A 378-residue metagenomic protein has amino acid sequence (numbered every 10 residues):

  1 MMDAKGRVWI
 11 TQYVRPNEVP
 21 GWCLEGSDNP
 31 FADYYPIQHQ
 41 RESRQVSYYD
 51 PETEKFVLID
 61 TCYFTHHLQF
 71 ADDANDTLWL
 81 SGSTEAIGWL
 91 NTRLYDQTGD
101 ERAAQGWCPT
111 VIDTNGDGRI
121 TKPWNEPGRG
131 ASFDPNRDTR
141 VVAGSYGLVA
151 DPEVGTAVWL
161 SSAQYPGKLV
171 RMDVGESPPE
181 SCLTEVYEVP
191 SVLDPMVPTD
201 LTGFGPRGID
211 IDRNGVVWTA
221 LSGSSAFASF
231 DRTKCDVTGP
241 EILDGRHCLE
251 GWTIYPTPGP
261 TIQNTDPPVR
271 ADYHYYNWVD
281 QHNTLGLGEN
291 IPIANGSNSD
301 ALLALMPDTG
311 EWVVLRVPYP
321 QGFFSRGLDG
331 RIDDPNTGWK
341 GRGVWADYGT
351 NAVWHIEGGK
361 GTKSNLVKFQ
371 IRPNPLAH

Functional and structural regions predicted by a protein language model:
M1-K5, H67-N75, A131-G155, T202-N214 (+3 more regions): Structural signature of eukaryotic scaffold interfaces centered on beta-propeller domains
K5, S43, T53, T65 (+8 more regions): Surface-exposed loop/turn positions within WD40 beta-propeller blades
R7-T11, D76-S81, A157-S161, V216-A220 (+2 more regions): Conserved beta-propeller blade signature
I10-R41, T84-T110, L160-R171, S224-G245 (+1 more regions): Short, conserved, GDST-rich strand-edge loop motifs in beta-rich repeat architectures
Q38-Y63, R93-A143, E176-T202, K234-W278 (+1 more regions): Surface-exposed loop and turn segments in beta-propeller and other repeat-based domains that flank or scaffold
R44-Y48, L68, A86-I87, L148 (+7 more regions): Hydrophobic beta-strand positions in blades of beta-propellers and related beta-sheet-rich domains
D50, N91-T92, D173-V174, D231-R232 (+2 more regions): Structural recognition of the beta-propeller blade-terminating site
G88, A226-S229, Q321-H378: Blade-level signature of beta-propeller repeat domains, shared across WD40, Kelch, NHL, RCC1 and BNR/Asp-box propellers
